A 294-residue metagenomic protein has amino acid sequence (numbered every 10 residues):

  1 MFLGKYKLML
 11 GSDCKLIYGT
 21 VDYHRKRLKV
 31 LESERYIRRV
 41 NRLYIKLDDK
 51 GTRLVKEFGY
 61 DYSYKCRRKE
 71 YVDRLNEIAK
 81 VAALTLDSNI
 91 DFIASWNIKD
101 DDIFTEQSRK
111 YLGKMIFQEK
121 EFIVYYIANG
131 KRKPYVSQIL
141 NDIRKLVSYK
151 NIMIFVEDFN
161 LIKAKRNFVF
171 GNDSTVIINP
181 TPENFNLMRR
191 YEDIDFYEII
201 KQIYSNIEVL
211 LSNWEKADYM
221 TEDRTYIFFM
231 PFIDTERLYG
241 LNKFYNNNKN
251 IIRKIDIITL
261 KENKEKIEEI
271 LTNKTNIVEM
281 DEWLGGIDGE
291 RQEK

Functional and structural regions predicted by a protein language model:
M1-N89, I93-F122: Nuclease-adjacent, charged terminal/linker segments that flank catalytic cores
L28-E32, V81-N89, L140-V147, R166 (+3 more regions): Hydrophobic, Leu/Ile/Phe/Ala-enriched alpha-helical segments that form helix-helix packing faces
K80-Y191: Mid-protein regulatory/catalytic core that forms ligand/cofactor-binding pockets and protein-protein interaction
V81, D102-I143, E198-N248: Conserved catalytic cores of phosphodiester-cleaving nucleases, focusing on short active-site segments
K150-A164, N250-E268: Nucleic-acid nuclease catalytic cores
L161-I203, E262-K294: Domain-level recognition of nuclease-like catalytic cores that cleave nucleotide substrates
